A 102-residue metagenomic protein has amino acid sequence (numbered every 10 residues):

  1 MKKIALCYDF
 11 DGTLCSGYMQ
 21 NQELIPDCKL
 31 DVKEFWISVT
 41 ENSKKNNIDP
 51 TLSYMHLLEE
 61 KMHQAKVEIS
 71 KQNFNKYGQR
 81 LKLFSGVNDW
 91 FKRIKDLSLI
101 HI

Functional and structural regions predicted by a protein language model:
K2-L99: Alpha-helical substrate-recognition element adjacent to the catalytic core
